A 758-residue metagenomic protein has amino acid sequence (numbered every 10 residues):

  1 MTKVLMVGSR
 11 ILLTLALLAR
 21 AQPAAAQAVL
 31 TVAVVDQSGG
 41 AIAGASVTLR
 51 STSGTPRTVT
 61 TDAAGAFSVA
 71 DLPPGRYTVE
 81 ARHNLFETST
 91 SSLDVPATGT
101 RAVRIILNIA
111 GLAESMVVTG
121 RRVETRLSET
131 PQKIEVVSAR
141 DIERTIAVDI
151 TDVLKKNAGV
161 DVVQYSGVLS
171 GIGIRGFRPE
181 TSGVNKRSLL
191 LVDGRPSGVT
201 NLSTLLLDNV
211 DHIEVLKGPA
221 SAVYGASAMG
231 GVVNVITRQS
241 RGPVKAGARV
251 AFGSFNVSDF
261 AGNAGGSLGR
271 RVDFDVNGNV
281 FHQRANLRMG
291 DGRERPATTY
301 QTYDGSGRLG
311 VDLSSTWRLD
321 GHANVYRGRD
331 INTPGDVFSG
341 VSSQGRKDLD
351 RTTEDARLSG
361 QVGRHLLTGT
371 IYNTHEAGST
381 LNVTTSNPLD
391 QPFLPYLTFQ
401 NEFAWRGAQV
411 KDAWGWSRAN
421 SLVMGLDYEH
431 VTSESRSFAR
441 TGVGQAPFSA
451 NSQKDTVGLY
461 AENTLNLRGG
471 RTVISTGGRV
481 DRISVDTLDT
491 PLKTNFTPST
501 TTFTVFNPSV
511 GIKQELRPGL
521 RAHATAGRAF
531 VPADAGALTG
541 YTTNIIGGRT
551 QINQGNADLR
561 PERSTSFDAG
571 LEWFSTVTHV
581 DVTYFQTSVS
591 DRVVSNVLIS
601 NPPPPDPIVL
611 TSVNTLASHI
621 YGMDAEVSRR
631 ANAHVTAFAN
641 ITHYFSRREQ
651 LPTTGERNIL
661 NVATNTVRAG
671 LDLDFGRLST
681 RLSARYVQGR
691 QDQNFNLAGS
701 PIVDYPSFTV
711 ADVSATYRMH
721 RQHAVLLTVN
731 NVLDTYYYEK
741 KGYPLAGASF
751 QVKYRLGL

Functional and structural regions predicted by a protein language model:
Q22-S115: Periplasm-facing N-terminal accessory domains of Gram-negative outer-membrane beta-barrel systems
A102-I105, I150-V153, S170-R175, S188-D193 (+3 more regions): N-terminal periplasmic accessory domains that precede and gate Gram-negative outer-membrane beta-barrel machines
S188, D193-P219: Short acidic/polar hinge/loop motifs at secondary-structure boundaries that mediate gating or recognition
F252-H282, R293-R329, R346-L366, W416-S417: Transmembrane beta-barrel wall of Gram-negative outer-membrane proteins
G310-Y326, D348-L492, T497-T502, K513-R517 (+3 more regions): Face-selective signature of the C-terminal outer-membrane beta-barrel domain
L366-T385, E434-S437, E515, R521-G527 (+5 more regions): Membrane-embedded beta-barrel scaffold of Gram-negative outer-membrane proteins
Y396-D412, S452-Y460, Q554-R560, S566 (+3 more regions): Outer membrane beta-barrel strand-and-loop segments of large Gram-negative receptors, especially TonB-dependent
L422, L467-I474, D481-R482, F585-V589 (+3 more regions): Gram-negative outer-membrane beta-barrel transporters
